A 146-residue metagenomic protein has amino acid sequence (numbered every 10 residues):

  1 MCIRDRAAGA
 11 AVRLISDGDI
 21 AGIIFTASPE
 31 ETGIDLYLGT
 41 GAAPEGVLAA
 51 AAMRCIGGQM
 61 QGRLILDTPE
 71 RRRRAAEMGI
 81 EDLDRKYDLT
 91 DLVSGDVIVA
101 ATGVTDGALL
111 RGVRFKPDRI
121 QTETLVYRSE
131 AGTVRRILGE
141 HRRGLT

Functional and structural regions predicted by a protein language model:
M1-I3: Short, small-residue-biased leader/transition segments that mark boundaries at the very start of proteins
A8-G9: Short, structured coil segments at secondary-structure junctions
S16-I23: Short acidic loop-to-helix transition motifs that present clustered carboxylates
Y37, A42, R54-T146: Anaerobic metallocofactor- and corrinoid-dependent redox/one-carbon enzyme cores, especially those from methanogenesis
A50-A52: Catalytic alpha/beta core domains of metabolic enzymes, predominantly
